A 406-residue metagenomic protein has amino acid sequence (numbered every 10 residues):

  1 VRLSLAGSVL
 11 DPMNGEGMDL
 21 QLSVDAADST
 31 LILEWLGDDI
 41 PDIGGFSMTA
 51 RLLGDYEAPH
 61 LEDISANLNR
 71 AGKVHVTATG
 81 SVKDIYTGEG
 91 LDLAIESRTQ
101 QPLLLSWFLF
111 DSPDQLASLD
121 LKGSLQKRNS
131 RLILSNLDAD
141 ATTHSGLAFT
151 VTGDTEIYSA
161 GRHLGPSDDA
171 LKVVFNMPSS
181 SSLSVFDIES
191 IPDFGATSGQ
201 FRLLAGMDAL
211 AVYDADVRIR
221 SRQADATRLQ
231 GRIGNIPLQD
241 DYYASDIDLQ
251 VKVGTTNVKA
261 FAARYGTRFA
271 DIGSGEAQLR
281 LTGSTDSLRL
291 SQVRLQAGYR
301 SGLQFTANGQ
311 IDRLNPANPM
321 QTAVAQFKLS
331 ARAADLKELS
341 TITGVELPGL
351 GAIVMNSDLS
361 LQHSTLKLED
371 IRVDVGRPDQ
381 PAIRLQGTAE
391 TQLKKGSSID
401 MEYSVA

Functional and structural regions predicted by a protein language model:
V1-L22, D38, F46-E57, S65-L68 (+15 more regions): Extended lipid/amphipathic-ligand handling interfaces
V24-D28, R70, D84, S97-Q101 (+11 more regions): Residues on the solvent-exposed faces and adjacent turns of beta-rich solenoids used to engage binding targets
L33-W35, S106-F108, A263-R264, T341-I342: A cross-kingdom feature marking solvent-exposed beta-strand/loop segments within repeated, beta-rich binding/scaffold
I40-D42, S112-Q115, I191-D193, F269-D271 (+1 more regions): Replace "Gram-negative outer membrane beta-barrel proteins" with "bacterial and organellar outer membrane beta-barrel
L61, L134, V212-D214, R289-L290 (+1 more regions): Short, structured motif recognition centered on aromatic/hydrophobic residues
